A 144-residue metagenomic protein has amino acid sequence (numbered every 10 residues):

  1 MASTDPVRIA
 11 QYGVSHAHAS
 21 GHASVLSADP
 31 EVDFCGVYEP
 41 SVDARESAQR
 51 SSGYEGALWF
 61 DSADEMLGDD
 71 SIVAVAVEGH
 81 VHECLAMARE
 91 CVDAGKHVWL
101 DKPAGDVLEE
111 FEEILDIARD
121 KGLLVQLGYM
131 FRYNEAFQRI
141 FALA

Functional and structural regions predicted by a protein language model:
M1-G53: N-terminal Rossmann-like dinucleotide-binding module
R8, D33, S71-V73, H97 (+1 more regions): Structural signature of beta-strand start/N-cap positions in the alpha/beta core of ABC transporter nucleotide-binding
Y12, D101, G128: Short hydrophobic "strand-cap" motifs at the C-terminus of beta-strands
S15-H18, H80-H82, G105, F131-Y133: Short beta->alpha connector loops
G21, V25, S47, E65 (+4 more regions): Alpha-helical elements of Rossmann-like donor-binding domains used by nucleotide-donor carbohydrate transfer enzymes
V25-D29, A48-S52, E90-A94, E110-I117 (+2 more regions): Alpha-helical structural signal in soluble globular domains
A57-I117: Beta-loop-alpha module in the N-terminal Rossmann-like domain of NAD(P)-dependent dehydrogenases, especially those
G105-A144: A contiguous active-site-proximal alpha/beta segment in oxidoreductase catalytic domains
